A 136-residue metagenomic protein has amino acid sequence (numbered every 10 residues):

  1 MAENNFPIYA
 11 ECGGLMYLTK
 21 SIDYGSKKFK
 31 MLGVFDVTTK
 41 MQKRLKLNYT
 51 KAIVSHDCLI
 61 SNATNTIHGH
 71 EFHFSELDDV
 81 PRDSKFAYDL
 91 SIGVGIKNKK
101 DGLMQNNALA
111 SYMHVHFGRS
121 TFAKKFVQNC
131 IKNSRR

Functional and structural regions predicted by a protein language model:
M1-L59: Cysteine-nucleophile active-site neighborhood
M41-R136: Amide-donor transfer/coupling interface in amidating biosynthetic enzymes
